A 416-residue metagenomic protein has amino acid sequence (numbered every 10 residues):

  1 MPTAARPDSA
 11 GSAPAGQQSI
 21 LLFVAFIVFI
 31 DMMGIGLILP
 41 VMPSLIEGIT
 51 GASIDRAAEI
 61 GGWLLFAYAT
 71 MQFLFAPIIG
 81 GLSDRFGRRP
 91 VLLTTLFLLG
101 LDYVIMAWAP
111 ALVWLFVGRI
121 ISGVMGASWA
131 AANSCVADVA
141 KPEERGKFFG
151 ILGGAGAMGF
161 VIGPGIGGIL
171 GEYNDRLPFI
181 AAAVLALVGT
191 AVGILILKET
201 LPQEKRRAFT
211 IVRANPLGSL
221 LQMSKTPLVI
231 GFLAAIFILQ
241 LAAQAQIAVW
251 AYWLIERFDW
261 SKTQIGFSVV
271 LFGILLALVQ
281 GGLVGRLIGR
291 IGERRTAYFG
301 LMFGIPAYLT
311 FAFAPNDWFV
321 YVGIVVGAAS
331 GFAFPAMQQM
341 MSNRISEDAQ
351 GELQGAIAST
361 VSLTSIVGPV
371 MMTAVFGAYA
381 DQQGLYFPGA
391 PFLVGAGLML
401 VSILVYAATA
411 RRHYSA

Functional and structural regions predicted by a protein language model:
A5-Q18, K198-A235, R257: Juxtamembrane intracellular "pre-TM" segments in multi-pass secondary transporters
P40-A58, A248-I265: Short amphipathic helix-loop junctions that connect adjacent transmembrane helices in Major Facilitator Superfamily/SLC
F75-G87, V279-E293, F376: Helix-to-loop junctions at the C-terminal end of transmembrane segments in multipass secondary transporters
G87, W108-P110, D259, F313-P315: Helix-breaking motifs and short loop linkers at transmembrane-helix boundaries and internal kinks in secondary membrane
P90-I105, R295-T310: Structural signature of the two symmetry-related core transmembrane helices
G118-A157: Cytoplasmic helix-loop-helix junction between adjacent transmembrane helices in 12-TM secondary transporters
G171-V184, A374-G397: A membrane-interface helix-boundary motif in multi-pass transporters
T190-I196, L393-A416: Multi-pass alpha-helical transporter architecture, strongest for 12-TM Major Facilitator/SLC carriers used
